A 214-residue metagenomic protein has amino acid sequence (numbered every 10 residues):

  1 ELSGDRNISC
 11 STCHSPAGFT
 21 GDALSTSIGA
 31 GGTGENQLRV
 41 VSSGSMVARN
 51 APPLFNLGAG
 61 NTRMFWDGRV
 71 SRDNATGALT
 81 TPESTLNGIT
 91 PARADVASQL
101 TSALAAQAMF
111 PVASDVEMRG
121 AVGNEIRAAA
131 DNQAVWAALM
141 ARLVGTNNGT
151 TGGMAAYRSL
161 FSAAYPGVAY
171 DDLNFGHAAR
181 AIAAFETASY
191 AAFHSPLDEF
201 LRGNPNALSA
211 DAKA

Functional and structural regions predicted by a protein language model:
E1-A214: Periplasmic c-type cytochrome electron-transfer domains
